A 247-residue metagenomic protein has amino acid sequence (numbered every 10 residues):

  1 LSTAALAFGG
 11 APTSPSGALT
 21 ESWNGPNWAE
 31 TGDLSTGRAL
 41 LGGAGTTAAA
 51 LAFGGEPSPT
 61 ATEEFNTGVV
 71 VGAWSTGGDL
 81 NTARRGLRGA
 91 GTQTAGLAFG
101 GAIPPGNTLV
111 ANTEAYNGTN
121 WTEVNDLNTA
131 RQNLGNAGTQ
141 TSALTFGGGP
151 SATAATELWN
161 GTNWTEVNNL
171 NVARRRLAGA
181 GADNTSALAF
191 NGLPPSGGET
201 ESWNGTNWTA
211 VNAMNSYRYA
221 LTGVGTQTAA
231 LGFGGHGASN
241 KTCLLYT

Functional and structural regions predicted by a protein language model:
L1-P15, G25, T31-D33, A44-S58 (+12 more regions): Glycine-centered tight turns/hairpins at beta-strand boundaries that repeat across beta-rich repeat domains
S2, P15-G17, R38, S58-P59 (+8 more regions): A detector of repeated loop/turn-to-beta-strand junctions in beta-rich toroidal repeat architectures
S35-L41, L80-L87, N128-L134, N171-L177 (+1 more regions): Short glycine-/Asp-/Thr-/Trp-enriched loop segments that recur within the blades of beta-propeller repeat domains
G72-W74: A short helix->beta-strand "capping" segment at the edge of beta-propeller domains
Y246-T247: Conserved small/polar residues in nucleotide/adenosyl-binding loops
